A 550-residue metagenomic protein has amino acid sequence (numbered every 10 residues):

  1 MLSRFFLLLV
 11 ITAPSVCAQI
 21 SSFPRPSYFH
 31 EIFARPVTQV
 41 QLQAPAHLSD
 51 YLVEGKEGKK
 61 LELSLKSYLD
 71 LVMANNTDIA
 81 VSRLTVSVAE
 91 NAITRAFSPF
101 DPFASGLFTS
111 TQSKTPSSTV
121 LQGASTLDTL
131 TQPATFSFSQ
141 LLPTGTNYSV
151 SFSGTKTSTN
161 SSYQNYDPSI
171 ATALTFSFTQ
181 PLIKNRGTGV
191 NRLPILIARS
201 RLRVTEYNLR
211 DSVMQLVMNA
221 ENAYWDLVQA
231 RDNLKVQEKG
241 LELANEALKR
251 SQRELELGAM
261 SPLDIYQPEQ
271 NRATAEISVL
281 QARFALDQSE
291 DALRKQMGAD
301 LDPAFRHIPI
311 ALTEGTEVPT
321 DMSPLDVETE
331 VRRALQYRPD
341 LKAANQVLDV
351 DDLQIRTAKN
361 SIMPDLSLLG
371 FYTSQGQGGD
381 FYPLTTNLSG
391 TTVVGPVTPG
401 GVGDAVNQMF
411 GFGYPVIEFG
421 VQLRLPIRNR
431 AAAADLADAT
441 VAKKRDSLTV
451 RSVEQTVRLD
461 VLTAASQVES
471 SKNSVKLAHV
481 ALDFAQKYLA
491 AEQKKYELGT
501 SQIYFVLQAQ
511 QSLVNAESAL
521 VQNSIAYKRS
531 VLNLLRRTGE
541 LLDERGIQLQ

Functional and structural regions predicted by a protein language model:
L2-L8: Sec-dependent signal peptide recognition, specifically the positively charged N-region followed immediately by
L7, A18-F33, D291-I308, E314-D321 (+5 more regions): Acidic, low-complexity, intrinsically disordered peripheral segments
A13-S15: N-terminal signal peptide c-region/cleavage motif recognized by signal peptidases
I20-T131, F178-L193, I197-R199, Y224 (+8 more regions): Bacterial Sec-pathway N-terminal export signals of envelope proteins
E54-K60, F108-F176, T313-S323, R356 (+3 more regions): Small/polar, glycine/serine/threonine/aspartate-rich low-complexity segments that form flexible
A80-L84, F97, P143-A171, K184-Y207 (+9 more regions): Sec/SRP-type N-terminal targeting helices
A96, E206-E330, Q467, A491-K494 (+2 more regions): Periplasmic alpha-helical coiled-coil/stalk elements that build and connect Gram-negative outer-membrane
I183, M260, D264-Y266, L301-Y382 (+2 more regions): Amphipathic alpha-helical coiled-coil scaffold segments and their short linker/junction regions
